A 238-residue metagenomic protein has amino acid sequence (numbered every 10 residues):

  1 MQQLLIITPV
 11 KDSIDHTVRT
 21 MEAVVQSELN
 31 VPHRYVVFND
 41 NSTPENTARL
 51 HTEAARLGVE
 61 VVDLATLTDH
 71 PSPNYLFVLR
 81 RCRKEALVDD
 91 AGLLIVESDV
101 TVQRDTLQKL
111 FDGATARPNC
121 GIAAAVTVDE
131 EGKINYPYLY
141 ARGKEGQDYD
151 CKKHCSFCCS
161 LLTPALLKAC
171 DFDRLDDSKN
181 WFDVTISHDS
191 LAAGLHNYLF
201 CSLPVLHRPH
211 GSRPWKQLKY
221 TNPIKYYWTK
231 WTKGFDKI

Functional and structural regions predicted by a protein language model:
E22-P32: Short, acidic, metal-binding catalytic loop of nucleotide-sugar glycosyltransferases
F38-L50: A conserved acidic beta->alpha catalytic loop
R56-D89: Active-site-proximal specificity loops/subdomain of glycosyltransferases
D90-T101: Short beta-strand-to-loop acidic/aromatic patch adjacent to the donor-nucleotide binding site
A123-N135: Short beta-strand-to-loop element that shapes/binds the nucleotide-sugar donor at the catalytic cleft/hinge
G143-L162: A recurrent flexible, glycine/aromatic-enriched loop bordering the glycosyltransferase active site that acts as
A169-H188, N197-L199, L203-V205: Donor nucleotide-sugar recognition loop
Y198-L218: Active-site donor/metal-binding and catalytic loop motifs of nucleotide-sugar-dependent glycosylation enzymes
